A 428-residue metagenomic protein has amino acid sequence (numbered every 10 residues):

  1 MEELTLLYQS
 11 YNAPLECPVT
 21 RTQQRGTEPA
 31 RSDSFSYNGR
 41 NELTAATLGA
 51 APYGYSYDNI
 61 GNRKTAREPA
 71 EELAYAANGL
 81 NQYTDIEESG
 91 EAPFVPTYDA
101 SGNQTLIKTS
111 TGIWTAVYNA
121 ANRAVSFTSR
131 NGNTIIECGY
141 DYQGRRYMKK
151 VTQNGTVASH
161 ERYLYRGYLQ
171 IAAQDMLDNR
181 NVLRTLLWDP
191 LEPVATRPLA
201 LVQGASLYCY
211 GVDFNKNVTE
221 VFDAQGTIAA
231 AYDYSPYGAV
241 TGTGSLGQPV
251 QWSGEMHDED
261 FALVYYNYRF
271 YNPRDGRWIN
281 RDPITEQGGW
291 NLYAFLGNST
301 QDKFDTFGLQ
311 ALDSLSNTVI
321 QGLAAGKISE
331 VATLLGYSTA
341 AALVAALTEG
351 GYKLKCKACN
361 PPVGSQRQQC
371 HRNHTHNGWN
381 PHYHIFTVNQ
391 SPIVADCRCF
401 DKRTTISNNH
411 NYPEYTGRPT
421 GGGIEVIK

Functional and structural regions predicted by a protein language model:
M1-E28, S32-T47, P52-E68, E72-E87 (+12 more regions): Beta-strand elements of repeat-based all-beta scaffolds
T5, R31, A51, E71 (+11 more regions): Exposed loop/turn and edge beta-strand positions of beta-sandwich/beta-sheet ligand-binding modules
Y8-S10, S56-D58, A76, T97-D99 (+4 more regions): Short amphipathic beta-strand/extended segments with alternating polar/hydrophobic composition
G39, N59, A100, Y142 (+5 more regions): Disulfide-rich extracellular modules and peptides
P52-Y55, E72-A74, E91, V95 (+5 more regions): Short, surface-exposed beta-strand/loop "edge" segments at domain boundaries and coil↔beta transitions
P69, L73-N78, T84-D85, D178 (+3 more regions): A motif-centric feature for acidic-aromatic and gly/ser/thr-rich catalytic loops and repeats
Q225-V240, D260-L263, Y268-R269, P273-L312 (+1 more regions): Short turn/helix-capping motifs enriched in Asx and small/polar residues
S316-G322, G326-K428: Catalytic toxin/effector domains delivered as secreted proteins or via bacterial secretion systems
